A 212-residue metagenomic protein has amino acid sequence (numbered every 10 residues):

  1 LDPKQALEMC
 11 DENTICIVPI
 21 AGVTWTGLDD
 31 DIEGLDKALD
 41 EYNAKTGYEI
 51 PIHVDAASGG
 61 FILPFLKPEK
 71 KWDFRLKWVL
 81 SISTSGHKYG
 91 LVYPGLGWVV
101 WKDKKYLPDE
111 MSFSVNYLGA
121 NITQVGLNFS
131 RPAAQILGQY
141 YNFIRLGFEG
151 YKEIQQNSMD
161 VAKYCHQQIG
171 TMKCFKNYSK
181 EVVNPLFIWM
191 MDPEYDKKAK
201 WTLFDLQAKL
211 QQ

Functional and structural regions predicted by a protein language model:
D2-I52: Active-site phosphate-binding strand-loop segment of PLP-dependent enzymes
V18, N184-T202, Q207-Q212: Conserved PLP-binding active-site segment of the aspartate aminotransferase-like
I20-V23, F65-V183, W189-Y195: Active-site C-terminal subdomain of aminotransferase-like
D30-D31, I62-K67: Histidine/acidic-residue-rich catalytic or RNA/ligand-binding cores of hydrolases and nuclease-related proteins
D30-E33, E153, W201: Generic recognition of short, well-ordered alpha-helical segments
A38-E41, Y164, Q168-M172, D205-L210: Generic non-transmembrane alpha-helical segments
D55: Glycine-centered flexible beta-alpha turn that most often forms the glycine-rich phosphate-binding loop
S58: Short, glycine/acidic-enriched loop or turn micro-motifs at the edges of active sites
